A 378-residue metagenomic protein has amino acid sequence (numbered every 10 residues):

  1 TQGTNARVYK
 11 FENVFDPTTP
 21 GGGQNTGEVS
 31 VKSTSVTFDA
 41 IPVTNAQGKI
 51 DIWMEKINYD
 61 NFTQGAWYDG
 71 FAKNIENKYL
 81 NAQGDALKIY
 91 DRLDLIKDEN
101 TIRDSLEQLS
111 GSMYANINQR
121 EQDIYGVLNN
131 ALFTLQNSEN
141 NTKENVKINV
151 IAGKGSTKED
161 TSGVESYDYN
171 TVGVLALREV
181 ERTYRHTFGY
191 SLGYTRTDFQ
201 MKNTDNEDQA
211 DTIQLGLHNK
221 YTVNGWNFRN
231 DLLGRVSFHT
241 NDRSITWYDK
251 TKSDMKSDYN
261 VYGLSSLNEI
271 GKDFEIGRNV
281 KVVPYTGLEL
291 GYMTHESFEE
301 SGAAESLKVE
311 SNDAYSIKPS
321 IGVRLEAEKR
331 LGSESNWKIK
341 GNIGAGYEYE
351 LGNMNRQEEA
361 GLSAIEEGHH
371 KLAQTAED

Functional and structural regions predicted by a protein language model:
T1-K97: Extracellular, surface-exposed repeat/solenoid domains
K49, M54-F62, A115, D123 (+4 more regions): Primarily extracellular Gram-negative trimeric autotransporter adhesin
I52, I148, N219, P284 (+1 more regions): Conserved small-residue
Y90-G277: Outer membrane beta-barrel translocator domains of Type V secretion systems
N149-G155, G193-T197, L232-H239, Y285-S297 (+2 more regions): Short glycine-rich beta-strand segments
D160, K202-T204, T240-T246, T294-G302 (+1 more regions): Outer-membrane beta-barrel and related beta-rich outer-membrane complex signature in Gram-negative bacteria
K220, I276, Y292, E305-D378: Outer membrane beta-barrel transmembrane domains
D249-M255, G302-E310: Short helix/strand-bridging catalytic loops that position acidic/His residues to coordinate divalent metals and engage
